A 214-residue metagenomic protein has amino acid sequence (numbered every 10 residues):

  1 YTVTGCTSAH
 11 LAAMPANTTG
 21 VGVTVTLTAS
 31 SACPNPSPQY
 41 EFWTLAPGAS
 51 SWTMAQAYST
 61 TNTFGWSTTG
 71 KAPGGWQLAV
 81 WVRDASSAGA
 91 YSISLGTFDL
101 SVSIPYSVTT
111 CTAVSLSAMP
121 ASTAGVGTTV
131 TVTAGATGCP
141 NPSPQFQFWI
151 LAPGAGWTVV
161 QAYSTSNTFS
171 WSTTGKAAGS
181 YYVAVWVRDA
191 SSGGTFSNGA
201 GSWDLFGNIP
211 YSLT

Functional and structural regions predicted by a protein language model:
G5-A13, T109-A118: Proline-enriched interdomain boundary motifs that mark the N-terminal boundary and often initiate the first structured
A16-V23, S122-T128: Short, solvent-exposed loop/linker segments at the N-terminal edge of repeated beta-sheet extracellular domains
A29-N35, D84, A134-P140, D189: Extracellular acidic, Ser/Thr/Pro-rich low-complexity tracts
N35-E41, N141-Q147: Solvent-exposed loop segments of extracellular immunoglobulin-like
M54-T60, V159-T165: Short beta-strand segments within Ig-like beta-sandwich modules, predominantly Fibronectin type-III
T68-G75, T173-G179: Surface-exposed, short loops/turns at beta-strand junctions within beta-sandwich domains
Q77-R83, Y182-R188: Extracellular recognition modules
R83-S94, R188-G199: Short, solvent-exposed loop/turn segments at the edges of extracellular beta-sandwich modules
